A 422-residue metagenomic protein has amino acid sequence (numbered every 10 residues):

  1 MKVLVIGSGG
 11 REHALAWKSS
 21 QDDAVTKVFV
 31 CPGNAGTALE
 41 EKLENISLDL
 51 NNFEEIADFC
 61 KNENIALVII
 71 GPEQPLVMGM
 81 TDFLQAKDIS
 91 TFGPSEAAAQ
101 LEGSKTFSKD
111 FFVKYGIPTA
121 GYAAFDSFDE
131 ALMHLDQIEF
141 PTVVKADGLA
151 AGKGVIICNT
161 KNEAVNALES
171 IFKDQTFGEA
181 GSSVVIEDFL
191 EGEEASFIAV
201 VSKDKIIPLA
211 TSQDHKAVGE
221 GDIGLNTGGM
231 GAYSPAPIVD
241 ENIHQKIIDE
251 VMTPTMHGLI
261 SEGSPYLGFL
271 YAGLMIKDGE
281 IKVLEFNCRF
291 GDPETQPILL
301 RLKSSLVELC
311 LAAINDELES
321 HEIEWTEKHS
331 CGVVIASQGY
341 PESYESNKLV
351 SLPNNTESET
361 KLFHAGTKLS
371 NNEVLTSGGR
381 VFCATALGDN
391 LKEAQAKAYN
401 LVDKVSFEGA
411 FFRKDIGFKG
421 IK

Functional and structural regions predicted by a protein language model:
M1-E96: ATP-binding N-terminal substructure of ATP-dependent carboxylate-amine bond-forming enzymes
L4-V5, L101-S183, Q213, P237 (+1 more regions): Active-site nucleotide/adenylate-binding loops and adjacent lid/helix of ATP-dependent enzymes
Q21, A38-L39, F92, K114-G116 (+12 more regions): Solvent-exposed alpha-helices and their adjacent loops that cap or buttress functional pockets in soluble metabolic
L39-E41, E55-A57, Q100-T106, G219-E220: Short, charged, surface-exposed secondary-structure boundary motifs
C158-T295: Internal nucleotide-binding/catalytic subdomain
I248-L270, N287-E359, S370: Active-site "cap" helix and flanking loop/linker of ATP-utilizing ligase/carboxylase catalytic domains
T367-N371, L375-K422: Generic C-terminus detector
